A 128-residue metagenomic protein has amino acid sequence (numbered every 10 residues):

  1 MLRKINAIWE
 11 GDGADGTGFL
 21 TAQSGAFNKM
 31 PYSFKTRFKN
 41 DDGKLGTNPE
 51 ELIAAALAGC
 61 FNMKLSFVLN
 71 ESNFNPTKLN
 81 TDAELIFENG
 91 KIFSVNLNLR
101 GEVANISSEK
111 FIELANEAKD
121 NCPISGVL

Functional and structural regions predicted by a protein language model:
M1-A55, N62-L128: Extended beta-strand/beta-hairpin segments
